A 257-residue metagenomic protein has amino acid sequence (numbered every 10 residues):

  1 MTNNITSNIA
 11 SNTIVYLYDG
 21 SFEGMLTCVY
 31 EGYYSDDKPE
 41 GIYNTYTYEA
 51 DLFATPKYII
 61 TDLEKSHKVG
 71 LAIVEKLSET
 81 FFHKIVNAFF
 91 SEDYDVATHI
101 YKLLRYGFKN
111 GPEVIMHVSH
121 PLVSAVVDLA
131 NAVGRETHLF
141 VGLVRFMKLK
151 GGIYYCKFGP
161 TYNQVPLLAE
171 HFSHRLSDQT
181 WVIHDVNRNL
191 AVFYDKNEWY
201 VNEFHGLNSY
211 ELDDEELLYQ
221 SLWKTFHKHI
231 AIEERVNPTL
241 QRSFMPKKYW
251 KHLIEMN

Functional and structural regions predicted by a protein language model:
T2-T61: N-terminal ordered "arm"
I14-S21, K57, P121, I153-Q164 (+1 more regions): Conserved aromatic-histidine-acidic binding/catalytic patches
G24-S35, Y101-K109, E170-H174, Q220-K228: Short, hydrophobic/amphipathic alpha-helical patches that form generic packing surfaces within helical domains
Y43-H138: Charged, alpha-helical interface segments at or near domain boundaries
I60-K65, W199-E211: Acidic, Ser/Thr-rich peripheral helices and adjacent loops at domain boundaries
H83-A88, N187, V236-R242: Short coil/turn segments at secondary-structure boundaries
E113-E203: Internal, well-folded beta-alpha domain core
T180, A191-V192, K196, E211-N257: Long, compositionally biased intrinsically disordered terminal regions
